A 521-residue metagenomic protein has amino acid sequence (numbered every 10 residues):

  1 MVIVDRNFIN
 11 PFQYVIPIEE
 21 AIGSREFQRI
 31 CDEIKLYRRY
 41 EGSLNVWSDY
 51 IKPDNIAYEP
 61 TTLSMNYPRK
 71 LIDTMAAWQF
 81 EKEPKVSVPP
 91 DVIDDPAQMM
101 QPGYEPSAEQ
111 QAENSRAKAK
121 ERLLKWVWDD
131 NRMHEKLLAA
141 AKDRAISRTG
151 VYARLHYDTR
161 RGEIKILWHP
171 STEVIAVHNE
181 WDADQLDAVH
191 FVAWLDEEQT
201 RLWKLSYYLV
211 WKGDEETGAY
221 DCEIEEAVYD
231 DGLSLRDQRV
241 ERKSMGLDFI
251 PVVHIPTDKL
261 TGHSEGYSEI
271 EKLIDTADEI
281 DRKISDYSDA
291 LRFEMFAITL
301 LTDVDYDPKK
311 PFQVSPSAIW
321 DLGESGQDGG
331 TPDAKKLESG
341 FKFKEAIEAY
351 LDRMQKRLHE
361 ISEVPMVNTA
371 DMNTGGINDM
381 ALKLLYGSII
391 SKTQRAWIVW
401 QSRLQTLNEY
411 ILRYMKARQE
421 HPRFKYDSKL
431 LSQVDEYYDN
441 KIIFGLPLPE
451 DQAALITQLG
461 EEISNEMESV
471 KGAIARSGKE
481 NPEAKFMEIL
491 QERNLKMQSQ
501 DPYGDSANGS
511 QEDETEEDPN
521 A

Functional and structural regions predicted by a protein language model:
M1-W181, N520-A521: Extended, helix-rich architectural segments
Y14, G23-E26, I30-E33, S43 (+10 more regions): Alpha-helical structural motif
E41, D130-L138, R144-Y152, D281-I298 (+11 more regions): Short secondary-structure junctions and interdomain/linker hinges
S115-A119, D129, M133, L137 (+7 more regions): Short amphipathic alpha-helical segments
L137-A141, F343, S388-K392: Short secondary-structure capping micro-motifs at structural edges
A139-E265: Extended, regular secondary-structure scaffolds
R236-A381: Extended, charged amphipathic alpha-helical segments
V314-G330, A346, R353-A521: C-terminal helix-loop subdomains that flank or include functional centers
